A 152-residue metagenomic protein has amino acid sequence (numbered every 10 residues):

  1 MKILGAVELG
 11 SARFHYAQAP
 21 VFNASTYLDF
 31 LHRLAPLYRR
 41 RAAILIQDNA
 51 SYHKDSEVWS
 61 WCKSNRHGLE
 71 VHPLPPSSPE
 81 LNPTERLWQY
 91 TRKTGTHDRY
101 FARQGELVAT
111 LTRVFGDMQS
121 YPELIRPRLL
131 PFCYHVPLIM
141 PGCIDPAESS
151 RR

Functional and structural regions predicted by a protein language model:
M1-R152: Short functional hotspots at interaction and active-site rims
